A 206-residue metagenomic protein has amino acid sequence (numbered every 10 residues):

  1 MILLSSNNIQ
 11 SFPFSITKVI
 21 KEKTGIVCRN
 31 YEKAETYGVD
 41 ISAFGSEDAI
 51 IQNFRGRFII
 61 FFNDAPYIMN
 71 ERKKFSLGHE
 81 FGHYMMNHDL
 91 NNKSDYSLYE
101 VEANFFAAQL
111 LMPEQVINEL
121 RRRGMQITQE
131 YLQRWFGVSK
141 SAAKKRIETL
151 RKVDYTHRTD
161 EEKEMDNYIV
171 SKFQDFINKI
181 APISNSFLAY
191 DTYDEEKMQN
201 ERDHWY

Functional and structural regions predicted by a protein language model:
M1-Y206: Active-site hotspot residues in diverse enzymes, especially metal/ion-binding acidic/histidine motifs
